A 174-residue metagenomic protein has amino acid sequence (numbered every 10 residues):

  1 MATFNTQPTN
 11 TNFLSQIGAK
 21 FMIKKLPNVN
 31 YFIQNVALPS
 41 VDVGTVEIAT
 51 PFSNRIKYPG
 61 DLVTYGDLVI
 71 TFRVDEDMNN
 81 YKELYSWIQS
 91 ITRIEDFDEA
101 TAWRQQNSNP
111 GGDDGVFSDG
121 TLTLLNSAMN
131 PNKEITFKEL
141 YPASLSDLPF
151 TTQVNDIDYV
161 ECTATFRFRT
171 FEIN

Functional and structural regions predicted by a protein language model:
M1-N174: Glycine-rich, low-complexity intrinsically disordered segments
